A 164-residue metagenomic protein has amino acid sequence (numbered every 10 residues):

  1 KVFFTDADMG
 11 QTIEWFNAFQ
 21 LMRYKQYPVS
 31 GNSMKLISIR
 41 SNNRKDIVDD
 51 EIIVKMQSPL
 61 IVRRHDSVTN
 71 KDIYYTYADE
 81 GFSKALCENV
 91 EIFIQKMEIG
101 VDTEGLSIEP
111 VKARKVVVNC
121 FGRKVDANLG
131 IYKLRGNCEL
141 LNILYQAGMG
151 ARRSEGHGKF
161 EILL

Functional and structural regions predicted by a protein language model:
K1-L164: RNA-interacting cores
